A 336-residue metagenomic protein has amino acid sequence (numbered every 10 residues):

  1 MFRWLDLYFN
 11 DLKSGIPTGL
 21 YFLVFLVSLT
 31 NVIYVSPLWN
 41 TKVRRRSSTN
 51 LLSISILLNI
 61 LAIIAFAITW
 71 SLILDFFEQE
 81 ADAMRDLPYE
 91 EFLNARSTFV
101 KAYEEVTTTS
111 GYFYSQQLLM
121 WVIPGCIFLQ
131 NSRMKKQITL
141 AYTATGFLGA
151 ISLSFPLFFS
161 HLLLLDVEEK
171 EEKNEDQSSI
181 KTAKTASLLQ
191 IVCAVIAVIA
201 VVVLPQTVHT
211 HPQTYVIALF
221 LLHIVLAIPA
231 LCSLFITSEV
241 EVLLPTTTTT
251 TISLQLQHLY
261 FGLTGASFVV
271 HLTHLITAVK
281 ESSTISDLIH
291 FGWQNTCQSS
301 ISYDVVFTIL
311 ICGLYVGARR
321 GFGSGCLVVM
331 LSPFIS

Functional and structural regions predicted by a protein language model:
M1-I335: Long, hydrophobic alpha-helical transmembrane bundles and adjoining juxtamembrane helices/loops of multi-pass integral
